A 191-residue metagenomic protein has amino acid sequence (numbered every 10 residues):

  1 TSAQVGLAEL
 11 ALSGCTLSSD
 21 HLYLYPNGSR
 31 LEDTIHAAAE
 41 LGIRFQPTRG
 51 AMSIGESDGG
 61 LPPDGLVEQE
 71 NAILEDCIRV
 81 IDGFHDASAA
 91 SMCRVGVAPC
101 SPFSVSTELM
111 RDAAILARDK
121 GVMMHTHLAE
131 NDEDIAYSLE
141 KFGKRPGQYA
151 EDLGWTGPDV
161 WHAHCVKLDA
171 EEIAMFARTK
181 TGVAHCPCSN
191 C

Functional and structural regions predicted by a protein language model:
T1-L31, P99-L109: Divalent metal-binding segments
L7, A11, I78-D82, A184: Structural signal for well-ordered, non-membrane alpha-helices
S19, Q46, H125, A184-H185: Conserved beta-strand positions in the central sheet of alpha/beta enzyme cores
Y23-N27, A51-M52, S189: Acidic, glycine-rich active-site loops and adjacent beta-strand->loop/helix elements that engage anionic groups
S29-V166: Metal-coordinating catalytic core of metallo-dependent amide/deamination hydrolases
W155-C191: Active-site-adjacent C-terminal substructures of enzyme catalytic domains
